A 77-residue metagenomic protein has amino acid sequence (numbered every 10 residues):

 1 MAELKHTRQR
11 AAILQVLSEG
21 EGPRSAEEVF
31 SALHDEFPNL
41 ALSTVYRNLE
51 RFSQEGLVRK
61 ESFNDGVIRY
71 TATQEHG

Functional and structural regions predicted by a protein language model:
M1-Q15: Short alpha-helical segments that sit at the start of domains
E19-S25: Short capping segments at the starts of secondary-structure elements
E28-H34: A short acidic, leucine-rich amphipathic alpha-helix
A41-L42: Short coil turns linking two alpha-helices in DNA-binding domains
V45-E55: Basic amphipathic alpha-helical segments that dock to polyanions
Q54-G77: Non-DNA-binding regulatory cores of transcription-related proteins, predominantly C-terminal effector-binding
